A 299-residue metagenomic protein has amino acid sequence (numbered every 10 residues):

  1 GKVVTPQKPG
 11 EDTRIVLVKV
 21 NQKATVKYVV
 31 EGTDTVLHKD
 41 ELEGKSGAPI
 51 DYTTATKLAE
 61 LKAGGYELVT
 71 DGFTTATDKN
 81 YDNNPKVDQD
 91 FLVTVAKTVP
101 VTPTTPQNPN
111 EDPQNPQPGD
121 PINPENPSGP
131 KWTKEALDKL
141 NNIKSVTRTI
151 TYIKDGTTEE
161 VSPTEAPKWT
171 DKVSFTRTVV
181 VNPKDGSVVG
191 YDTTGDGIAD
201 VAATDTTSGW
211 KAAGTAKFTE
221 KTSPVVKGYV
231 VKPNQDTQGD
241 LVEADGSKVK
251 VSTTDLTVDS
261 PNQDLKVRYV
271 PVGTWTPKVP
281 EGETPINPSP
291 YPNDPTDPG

Functional and structural regions predicted by a protein language model:
G1-V3, Y52-K86, S208-T253: Surface-exposed interfaces of beta-sheet-rich extracellular modules
V3-V29, K79-T147, Y152, E243-E281: Conserved "repeat-terminator" motif of extracellular CCP/Sushi domains
Q7-G10, G44-T53, N84-D88, Q114 (+7 more regions): Solvent-exposed, conformationally flexible loop/turn segments
T35-E43, E159-W169: Local beta-strand/beta-hairpin segments that build beta-sheet-rich folds
K39-L42, D51, A202, T207-G209: Terminal, regulation- and interaction-focused segments at domain boundaries
V189-Y191: Calcium-binding motifs, dominated by EF-hand helix-loop-helix domains
D196: Acidic carboxylate motifs that coordinate Ca2+ or other divalent cations, activating on Asp/Glu
